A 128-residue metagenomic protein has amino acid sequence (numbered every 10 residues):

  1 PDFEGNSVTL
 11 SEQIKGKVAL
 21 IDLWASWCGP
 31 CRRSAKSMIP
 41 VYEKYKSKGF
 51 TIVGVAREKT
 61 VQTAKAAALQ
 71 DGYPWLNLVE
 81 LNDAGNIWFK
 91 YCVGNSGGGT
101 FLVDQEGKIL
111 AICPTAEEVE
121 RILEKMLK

Functional and structural regions predicted by a protein language model:
P1, G5, T60, V119-R121: Extracytoplasmic and endomembrane cell-envelope/extracellular-matrix remodeling and assembly machinery
P1-A19: A short beta-strand-turn-helix
K15-G16, S47, N95: Active-site acidic short loop of glycosyltransferases
L20-I21, I52, T100: Hydrophobic beta-strand anchors of alpha/beta hydrolase catalytic cores
I21, A64, N77, G107: Hydrophobic, well-ordered secondary-structure elements that form the walls of internal hydrophobic environments
L23-P40: Conserved redox-active cysteine motifs that mediate thiol-disulfide chemistry, especially di-cysteine Cys-X(1-2)-Cys
K48-T63, Y73-A84: Thiol-based oxidoreductase modules, predominantly thioredoxin-like and allied folds used for disulfide exchange
L69-Y73, E80-L127: Thiol/disulfide oxidoreductase modules built on the thioredoxin-like
